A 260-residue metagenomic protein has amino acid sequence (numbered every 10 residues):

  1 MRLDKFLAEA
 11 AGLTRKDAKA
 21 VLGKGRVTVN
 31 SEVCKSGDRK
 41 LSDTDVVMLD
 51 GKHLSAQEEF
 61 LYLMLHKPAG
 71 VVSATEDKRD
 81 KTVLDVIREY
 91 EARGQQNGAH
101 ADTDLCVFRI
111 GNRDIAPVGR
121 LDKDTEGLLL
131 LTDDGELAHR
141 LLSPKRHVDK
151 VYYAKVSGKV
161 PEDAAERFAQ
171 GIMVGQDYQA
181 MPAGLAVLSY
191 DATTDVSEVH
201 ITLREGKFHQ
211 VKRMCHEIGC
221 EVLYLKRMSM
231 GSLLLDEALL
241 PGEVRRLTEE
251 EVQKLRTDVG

Functional and structural regions predicted by a protein language model:
M1-G260: Basic, flexible Lys/Arg- and Gly-enriched helix-loop patches that mediate nucleic-acid binding at interfaces with rRNA
